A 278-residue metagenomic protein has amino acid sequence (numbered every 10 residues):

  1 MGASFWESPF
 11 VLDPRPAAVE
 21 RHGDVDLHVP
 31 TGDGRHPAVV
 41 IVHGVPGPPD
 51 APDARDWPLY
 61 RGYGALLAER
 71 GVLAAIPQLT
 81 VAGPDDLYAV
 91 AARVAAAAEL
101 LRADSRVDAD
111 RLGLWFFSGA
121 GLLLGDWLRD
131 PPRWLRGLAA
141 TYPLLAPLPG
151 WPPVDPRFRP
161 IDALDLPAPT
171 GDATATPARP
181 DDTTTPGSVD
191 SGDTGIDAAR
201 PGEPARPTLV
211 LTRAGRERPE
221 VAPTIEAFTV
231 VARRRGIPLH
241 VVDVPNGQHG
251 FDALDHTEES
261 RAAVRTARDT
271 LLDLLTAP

Functional and structural regions predicted by a protein language model:
M1-G34: N-terminal cap/lid segment of alpha/beta-hydrolase-fold proteins
R35-P46: Short beta-strand element of the alpha/beta-hydrolase
A38, A68-Q78: A fold-wide structural signal in alpha/beta-hydrolase
G44-R55, A74: Serine-hydrolase catalytic-loop signature spanning alpha/beta hydrolases and amidase-signature enzymes
R55-L59, Y63, A75-A109: Catalytic nucleophile-loop/oxyanion-hole region of alpha/beta-hydrolase and closely related hydrolase-like folds
A95-A163: Primarily recognizes the serine-hydrolase "nucleophile elbow" in alpha/beta-hydrolase and SGNH/GDSL folds
G137, P143-D182, D190-R234: The feature captures the conserved acid-bearing segment of alpha/beta-hydrolase catalytic domains
P223-E226, R233-P278: C-terminal catalytic histidine-bearing segment of alpha/beta-hydrolase fold enzymes
